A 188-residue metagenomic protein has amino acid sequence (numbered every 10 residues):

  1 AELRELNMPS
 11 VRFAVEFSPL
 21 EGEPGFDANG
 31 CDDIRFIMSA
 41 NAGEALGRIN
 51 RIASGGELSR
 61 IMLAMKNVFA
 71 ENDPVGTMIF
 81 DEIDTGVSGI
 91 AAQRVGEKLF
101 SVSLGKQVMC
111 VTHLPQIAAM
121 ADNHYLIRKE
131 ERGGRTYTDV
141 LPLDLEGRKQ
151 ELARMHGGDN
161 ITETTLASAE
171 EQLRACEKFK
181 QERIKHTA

Functional and structural regions predicted by a protein language model:
A1-G22: Amphipathic alpha-helical domain-onset/packing element
V15-E23, A40, T164, Q172 (+1 more regions): Cys/His-rich Zn2+-binding cysteine-cluster or related metal-binding knuckle/ribbon modules and their
L20-D32: Small/polar, glycine/serine/threonine/aspartate-rich low-complexity segments that form flexible
I34, I90-A188: C-terminal lobe/lid and adjacent interdomain/linker elements of RecA-like ASCE P-loop ATPase modules
R35-F36, A40-G43, G56-M78, V102: GG-anchored amphipathic helix commonly corresponding to the ABC/SMC/Rad50 NBD signature/C-loop
L46-A53: Short pre-catalytic strand/loop immediately N-terminal to key active-site residues, enriched for Gly-Thr
N72-D73, T85-Q93: Conserved D-loop-proximal element of ABC-family nucleotide-binding domains
D81-E82: Walker B catalytic acidic pair
